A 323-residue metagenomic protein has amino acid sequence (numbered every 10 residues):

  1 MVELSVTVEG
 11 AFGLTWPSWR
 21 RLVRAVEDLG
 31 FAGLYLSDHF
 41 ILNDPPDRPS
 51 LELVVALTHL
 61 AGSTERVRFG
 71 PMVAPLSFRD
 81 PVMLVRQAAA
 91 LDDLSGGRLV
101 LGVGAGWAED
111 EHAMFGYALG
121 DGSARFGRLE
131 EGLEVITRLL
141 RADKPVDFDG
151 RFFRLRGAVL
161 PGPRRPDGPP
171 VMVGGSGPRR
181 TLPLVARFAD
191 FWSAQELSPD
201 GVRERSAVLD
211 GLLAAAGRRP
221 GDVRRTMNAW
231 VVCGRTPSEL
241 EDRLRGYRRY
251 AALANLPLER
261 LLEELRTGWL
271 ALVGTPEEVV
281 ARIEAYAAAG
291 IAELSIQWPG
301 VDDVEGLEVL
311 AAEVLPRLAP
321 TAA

Functional and structural regions predicted by a protein language model:
M1-A323: Active-site-adjacent structural elements that line small-molecule/cofactor binding pockets in enzymes
